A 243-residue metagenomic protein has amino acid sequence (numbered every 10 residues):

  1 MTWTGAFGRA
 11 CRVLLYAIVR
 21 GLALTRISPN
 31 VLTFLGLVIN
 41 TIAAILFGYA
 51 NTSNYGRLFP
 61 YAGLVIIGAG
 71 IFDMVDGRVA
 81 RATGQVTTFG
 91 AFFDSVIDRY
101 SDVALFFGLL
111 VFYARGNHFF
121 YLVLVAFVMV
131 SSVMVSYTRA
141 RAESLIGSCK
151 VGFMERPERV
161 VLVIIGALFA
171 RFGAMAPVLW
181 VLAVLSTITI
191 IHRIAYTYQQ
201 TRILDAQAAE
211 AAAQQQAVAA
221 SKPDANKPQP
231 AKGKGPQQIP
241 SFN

Functional and structural regions predicted by a protein language model:
M1-V19, V96-N243: A feature for the membrane-embedded catalytic helix bundles of lipid/isoprenoid biosynthetic enzymes
G21, T25, R78-A82, R141: Membrane-interface helix caps of multi-pass small-molecule transporters
T25-L35: Membrane-interface helix starts
S28, D73, D94, E155: Divalent metal-coordination and catalytic microenvironments
T33-T88, F120-V130, A174-L185: Membrane-embedded alpha-helical segments that form the functional core of polytopic membrane enzymes, especially those
F89-S95: Membrane-interface alpha-helices at helix entry/exit sites of multi-pass transporters
